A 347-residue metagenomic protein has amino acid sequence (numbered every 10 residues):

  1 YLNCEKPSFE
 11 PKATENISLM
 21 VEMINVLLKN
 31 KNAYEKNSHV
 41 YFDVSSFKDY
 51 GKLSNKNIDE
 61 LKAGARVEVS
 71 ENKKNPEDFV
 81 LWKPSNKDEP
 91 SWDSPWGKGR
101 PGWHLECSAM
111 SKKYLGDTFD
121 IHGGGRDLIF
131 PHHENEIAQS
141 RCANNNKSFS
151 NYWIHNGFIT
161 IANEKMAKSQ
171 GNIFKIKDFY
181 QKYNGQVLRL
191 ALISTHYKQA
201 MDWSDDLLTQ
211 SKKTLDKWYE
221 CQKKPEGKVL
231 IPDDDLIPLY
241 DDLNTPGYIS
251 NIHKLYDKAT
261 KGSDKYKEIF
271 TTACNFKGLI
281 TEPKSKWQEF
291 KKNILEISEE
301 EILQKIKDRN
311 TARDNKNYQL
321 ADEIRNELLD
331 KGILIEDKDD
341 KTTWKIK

Functional and structural regions predicted by a protein language model:
Y1-A13: Divalent metal-dependent hydrolysis catalytic cores, especially in the metallo-beta-lactamase
E5, T118, N146-K147, I280 (+2 more regions): Short coil/loop linkers at secondary-structure junctions
K6, K36-N37, D337-K341: Short Gly/Ser/Thr- and Asp/Glu-enriched loop/turn motifs at secondary-structure junctions
K12-A13, G124, H155, K338: Conserved beta-strand termini and adjacent loop/short-helix elements that scaffold enzyme active sites in alpha/beta
E15, G102-E106, L243-S250: Aromatic- and histidine-enriched alpha-helix N-cap/loop-to-helix transition segments that scaffold the rims
S18-E226: Alpha-helical recognition segments enriched in aromatics with Gly/Pro capping that present substrate-recognition
K165-K347: Structural preference for alpha-helix termini/caps and helix-kink/transition segments
